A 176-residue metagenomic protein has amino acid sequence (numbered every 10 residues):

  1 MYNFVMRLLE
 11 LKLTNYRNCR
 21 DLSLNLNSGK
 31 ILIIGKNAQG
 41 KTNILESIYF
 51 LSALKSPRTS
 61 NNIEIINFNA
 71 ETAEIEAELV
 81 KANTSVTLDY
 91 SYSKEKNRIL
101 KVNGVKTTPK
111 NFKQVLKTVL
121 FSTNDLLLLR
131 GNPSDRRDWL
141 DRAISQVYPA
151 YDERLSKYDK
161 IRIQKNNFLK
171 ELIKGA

Functional and structural regions predicted by a protein language model:
M1-Y2, T84, K174: N-terminal leader/targeting segments
Y2-F50: Pre-Walker A-like glycine/lysine-rich segment at the N-terminus of P-loop NTPase domains
N15-Y16, K36-A38, K110-F112, R136 (+1 more regions): Short, flexible segments with low predicted structural confidence
S28, Q39, N43, S60 (+4 more regions): Generic alpha-helix structural propensity
L45, Y49, I66, L140-D141 (+1 more regions): Conserved protein kinase catalytic domain
A53-L129, P133-D135, W139, I144-V147 (+1 more regions): Nucleotide-state sensing region of NTPase/ATPase domains
V147-F168: Amphipathic alpha-helical coiled-coil segments
L169-A176: Secondary-structure edge/capping motif, primarily at the C-terminal ends of alpha-helices and the immediately following
